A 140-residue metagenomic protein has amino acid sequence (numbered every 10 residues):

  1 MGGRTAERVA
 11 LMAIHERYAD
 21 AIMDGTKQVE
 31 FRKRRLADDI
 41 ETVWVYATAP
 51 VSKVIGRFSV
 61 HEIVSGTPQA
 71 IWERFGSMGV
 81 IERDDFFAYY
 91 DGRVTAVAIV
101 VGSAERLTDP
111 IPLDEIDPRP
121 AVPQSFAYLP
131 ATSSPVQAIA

Functional and structural regions predicted by a protein language model:
M1-A140: Structured alpha/beta reader/binder surfaces that contact nucleic acids or chromatin modification marks
